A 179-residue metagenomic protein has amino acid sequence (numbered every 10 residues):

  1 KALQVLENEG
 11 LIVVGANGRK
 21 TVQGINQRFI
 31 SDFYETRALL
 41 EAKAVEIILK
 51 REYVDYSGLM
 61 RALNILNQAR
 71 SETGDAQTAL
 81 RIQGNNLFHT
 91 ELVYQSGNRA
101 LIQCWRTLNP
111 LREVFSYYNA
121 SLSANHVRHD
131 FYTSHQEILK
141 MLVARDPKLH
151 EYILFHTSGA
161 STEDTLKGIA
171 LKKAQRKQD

Functional and structural regions predicted by a protein language model:
K1-K50, A100, L166, A170-D179: Short linear motifs at protein or domain termini
N26-S31, I48-Y53, E72-Q77, Y118-N125: A ubiquitous short alpha-helical element
Q27, E41-A42, L63-N67, N85-H89 (+1 more regions): Residue-level signal for cytosolic alpha-helical hairpin/rod architecture
F33, Y56-L63, R81-N85, L101 (+4 more regions): Hydrophobic packing residues in well-ordered alpha-helices of helical domains and bundles
T36-R51, N86-A124, D164: Hydrophobic, amphipathic alpha-helical faces that serve as interaction scaffolds
S57-Q77: Amphipathic alpha-helical segments enriched in hydrophobic/aromatic residues interleaved with Lys/Arg
N64, Y117-D179: C-terminal all-alpha effector/ligand-binding and dimerization domain of prokaryotic HTH-type transcriptional repressors
